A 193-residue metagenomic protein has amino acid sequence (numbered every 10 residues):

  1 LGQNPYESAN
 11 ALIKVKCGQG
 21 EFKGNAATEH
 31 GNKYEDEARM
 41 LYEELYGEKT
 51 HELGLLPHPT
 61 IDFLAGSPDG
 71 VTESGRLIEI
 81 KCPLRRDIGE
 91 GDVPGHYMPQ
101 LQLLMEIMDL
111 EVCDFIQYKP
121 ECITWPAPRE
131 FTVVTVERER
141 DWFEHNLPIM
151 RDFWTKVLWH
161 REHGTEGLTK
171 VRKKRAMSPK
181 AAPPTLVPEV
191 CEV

Functional and structural regions predicted by a protein language model:
L1-V193: Accessory terminal regions of nucleic-acid processing enzymes
